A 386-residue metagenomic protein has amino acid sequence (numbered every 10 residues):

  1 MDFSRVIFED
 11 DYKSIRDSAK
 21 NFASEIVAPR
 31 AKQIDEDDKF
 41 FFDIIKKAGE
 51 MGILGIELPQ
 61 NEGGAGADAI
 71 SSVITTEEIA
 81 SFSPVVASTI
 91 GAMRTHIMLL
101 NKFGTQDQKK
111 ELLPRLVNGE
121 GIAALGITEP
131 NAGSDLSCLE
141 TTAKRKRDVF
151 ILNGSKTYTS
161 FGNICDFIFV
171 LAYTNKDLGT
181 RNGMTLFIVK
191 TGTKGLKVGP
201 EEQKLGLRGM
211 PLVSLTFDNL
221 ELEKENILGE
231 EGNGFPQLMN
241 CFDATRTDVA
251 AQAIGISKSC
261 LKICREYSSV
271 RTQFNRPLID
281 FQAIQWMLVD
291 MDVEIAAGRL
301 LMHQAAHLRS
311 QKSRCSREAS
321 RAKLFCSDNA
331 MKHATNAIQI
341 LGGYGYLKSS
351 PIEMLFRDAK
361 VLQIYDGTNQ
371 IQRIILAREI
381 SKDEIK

Functional and structural regions predicted by a protein language model:
M1-F82, V86, F103-Q108, R115-E120 (+5 more regions): Alpha-helical interface subdomain recognition
G52, T76-A80, A172-Y173, V189-K194 (+1 more regions): Short Ser/Thr-interspersed hydrophobic loop/turn segments at strand-loop and sheet-helix junctions that line or gate
T89, L116, N131-S134, Y158-F161 (+2 more regions): Short Gly/Pro-enriched turn/cap motifs at secondary-structure boundaries
R94-F103: Helix-loop "lid/cap" segments that line or gate small-molecule binding pockets
G119-I127, L171: A short, Trp-centered hydrophobic/proline-enriched beta-strand micro-motif
C138, G192-E223: Flexible, small-/acidic-enriched active-site or ligand-binding loops
N153-V198: A short core secondary-structure module
D218-Q237: Long, acidic (Asp/Glu-rich), low-complexity accessory segments flanking structured domains
